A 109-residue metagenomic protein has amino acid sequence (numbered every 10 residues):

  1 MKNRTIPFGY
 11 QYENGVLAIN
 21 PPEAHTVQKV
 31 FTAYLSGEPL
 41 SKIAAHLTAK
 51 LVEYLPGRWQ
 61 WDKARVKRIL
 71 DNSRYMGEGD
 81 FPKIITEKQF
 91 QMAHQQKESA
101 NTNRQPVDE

Functional and structural regions predicted by a protein language model:
M1-E109: Conserved catalytic breakage-reunion loop centered on the nucleophilic residue
